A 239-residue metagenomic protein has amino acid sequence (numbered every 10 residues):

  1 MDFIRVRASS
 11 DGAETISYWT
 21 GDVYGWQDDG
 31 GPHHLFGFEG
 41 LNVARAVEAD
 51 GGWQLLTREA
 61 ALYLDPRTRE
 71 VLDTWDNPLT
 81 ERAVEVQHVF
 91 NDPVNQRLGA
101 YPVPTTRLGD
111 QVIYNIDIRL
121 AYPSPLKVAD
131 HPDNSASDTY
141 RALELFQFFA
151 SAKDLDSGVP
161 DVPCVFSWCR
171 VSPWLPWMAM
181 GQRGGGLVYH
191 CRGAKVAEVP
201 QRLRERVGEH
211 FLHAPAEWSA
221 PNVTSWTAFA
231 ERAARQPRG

Functional and structural regions predicted by a protein language model:
M1-R67, G193-A197, Q201-G239: N-terminal segment immediately downstream of the Sec signal-peptide cleavage site in secreted/extracellular proteins
Q27-D156: Predominantly extracellular/secreted and cell-surface proteins with exposed, flexible low-complexity segments
D117-G239: A eukaryote-biased signal for long
